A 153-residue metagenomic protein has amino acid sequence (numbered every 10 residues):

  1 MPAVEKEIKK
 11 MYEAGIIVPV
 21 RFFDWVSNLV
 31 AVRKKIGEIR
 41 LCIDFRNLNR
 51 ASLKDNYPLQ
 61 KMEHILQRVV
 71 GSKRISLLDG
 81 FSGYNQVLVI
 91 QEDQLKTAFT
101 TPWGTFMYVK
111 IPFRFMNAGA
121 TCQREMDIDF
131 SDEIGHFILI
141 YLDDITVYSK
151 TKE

Functional and structural regions predicted by a protein language model:
M1-E153: Retroelement reverse transcriptase polymerase core
